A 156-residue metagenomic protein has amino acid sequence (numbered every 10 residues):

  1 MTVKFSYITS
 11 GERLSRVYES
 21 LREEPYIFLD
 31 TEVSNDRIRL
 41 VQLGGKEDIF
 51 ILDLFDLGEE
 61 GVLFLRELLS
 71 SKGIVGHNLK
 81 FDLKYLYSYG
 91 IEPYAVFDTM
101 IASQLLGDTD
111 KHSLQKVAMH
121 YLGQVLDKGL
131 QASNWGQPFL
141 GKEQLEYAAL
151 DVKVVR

Functional and structural regions predicted by a protein language model:
M1-K116: Conserved RNase H-like, two-metal-ion catalytic cores of nucleic-acid enzymes
L114-D127: A polyampholytic, Gly/Pro-enriched intrinsically disordered region
L126-R156: Acidic, Mg2+-coordinating catalytic module of metal-dependent nucleases/exonucleases that use a two-metal-ion mechanism
